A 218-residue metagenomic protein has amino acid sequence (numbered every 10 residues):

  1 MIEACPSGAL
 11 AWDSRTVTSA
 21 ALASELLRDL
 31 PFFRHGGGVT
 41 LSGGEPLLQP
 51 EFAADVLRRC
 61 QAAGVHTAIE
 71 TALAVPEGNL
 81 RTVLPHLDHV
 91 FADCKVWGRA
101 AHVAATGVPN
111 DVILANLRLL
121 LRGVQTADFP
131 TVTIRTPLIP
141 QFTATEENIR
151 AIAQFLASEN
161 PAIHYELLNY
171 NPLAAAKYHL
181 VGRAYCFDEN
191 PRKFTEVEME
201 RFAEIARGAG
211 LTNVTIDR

Functional and structural regions predicted by a protein language model:
M1-T16: Iron-sulfur cluster-binding cysteine motifs and their immediate structural context in ferredoxin-like electron-transfer
G8, R59-A63, A209: Conserved dinucleotide-binding and phosphotransfer motif residues
A11-S14, E45, A105, Q141 (+1 more regions): Pocket-edge positions in alpha/beta enzyme catalytic cores
D13, L168-Y170, I216-R218: Conserved beta-strand termini and adjacent loop/short-helix elements that scaffold enzyme active sites in alpha/beta
A20-L180: Conserved AdoMet/S-adenosylmethionine-binding subsite of the radical SAM
G182-R192: A charged helix-plus-loop insertion that forms the helical arch/lid used to bind and gate nucleic-acid substrates
K193-R218: A cross-taxonomic marker for long C-terminal extensions/tails that follow the last structured domain
